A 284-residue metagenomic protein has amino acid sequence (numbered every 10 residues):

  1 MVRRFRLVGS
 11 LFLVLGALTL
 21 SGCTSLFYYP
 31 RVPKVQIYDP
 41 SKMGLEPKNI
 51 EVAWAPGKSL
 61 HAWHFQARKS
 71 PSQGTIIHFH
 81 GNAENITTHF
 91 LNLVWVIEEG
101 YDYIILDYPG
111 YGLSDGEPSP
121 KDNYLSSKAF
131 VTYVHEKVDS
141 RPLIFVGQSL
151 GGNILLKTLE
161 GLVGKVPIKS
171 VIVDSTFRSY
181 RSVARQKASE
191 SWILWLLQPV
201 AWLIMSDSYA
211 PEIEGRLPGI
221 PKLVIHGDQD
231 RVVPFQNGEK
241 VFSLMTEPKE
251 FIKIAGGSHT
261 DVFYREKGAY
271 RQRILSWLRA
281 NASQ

Functional and structural regions predicted by a protein language model:
L18-A53: An N-terminal hydrophobic leader/cap segment in hydrolases
A55-Y133, N153: Membrane-embedded segments
N92, A210, P234-S243: Short alpha-helix in the alpha/beta-hydrolase fold that links the catalytic acid
K157-I213, L217-I220: Hydrolase active-site cap/lid region
L217-P218, L223-H226, D230: Short beta-strand/loop motif that positions the catalytic acidic residue of the alpha/beta-hydrolase fold
Q229-V233, T260-D261: Acidic catalytic loop of the alpha/beta-hydrolase fold
G257-K267: Catalytic histidine-centered segment of alpha/beta-hydrolase-like enzymes
E266-Q284: Catalytic active-site module of serine/aspartate enzymes centered on a nucleophile-bearing elbow/loop
